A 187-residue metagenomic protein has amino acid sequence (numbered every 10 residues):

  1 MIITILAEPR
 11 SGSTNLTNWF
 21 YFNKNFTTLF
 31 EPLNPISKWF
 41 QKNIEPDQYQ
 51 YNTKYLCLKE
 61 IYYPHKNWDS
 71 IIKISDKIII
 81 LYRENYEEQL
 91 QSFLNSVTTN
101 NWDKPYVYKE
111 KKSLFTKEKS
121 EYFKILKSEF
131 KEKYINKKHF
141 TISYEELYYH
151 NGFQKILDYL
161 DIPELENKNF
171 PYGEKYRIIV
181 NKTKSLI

Functional and structural regions predicted by a protein language model:
M1-I2, L114, E118, K175 (+1 more regions): N-terminal intrinsically disordered, low-complexity tails enriched in polar/charged
M1-N52: PAPS-dependent sulfotransferase catalytic core
I2-T4, K54-K59, F140: Residue-level preference for the first positions of well-ordered beta-strands
K24-T27, Y55, K73-D76: A generic structural motif
N34-W39, I135-I187: The conserved 3'-phosphoadenosine-5'-phosphosulfate
K42-W68: Conserved nucleotide-sensing/catalytic segment adjacent to the nucleotide-binding pocket in NTP-handling enzymes
I61-H139, Y144-I162: PAPS-dependent sulfotransferase catalytic domain
